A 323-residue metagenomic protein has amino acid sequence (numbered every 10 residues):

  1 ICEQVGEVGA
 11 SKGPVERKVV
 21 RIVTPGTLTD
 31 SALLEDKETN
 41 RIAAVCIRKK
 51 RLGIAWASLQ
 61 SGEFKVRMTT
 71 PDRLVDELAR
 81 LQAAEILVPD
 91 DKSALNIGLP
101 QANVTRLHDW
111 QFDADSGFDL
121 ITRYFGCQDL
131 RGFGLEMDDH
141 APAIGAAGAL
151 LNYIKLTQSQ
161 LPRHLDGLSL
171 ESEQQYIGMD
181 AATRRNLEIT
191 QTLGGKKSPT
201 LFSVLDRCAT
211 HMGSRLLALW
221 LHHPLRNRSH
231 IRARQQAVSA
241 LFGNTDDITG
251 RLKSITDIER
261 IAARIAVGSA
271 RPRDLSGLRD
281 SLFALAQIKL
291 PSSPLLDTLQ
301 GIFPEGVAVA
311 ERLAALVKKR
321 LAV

Functional and structural regions predicted by a protein language model:
I1-A240, K253, D257-A266, A270-V323: Charged catalytic and DNA/RNA-contacting regions of genome-maintenance and nucleic-acid-processing enzymes
T249: Aromatic-lined, polymer-binding surfaces characteristic of secreted/periplasmic polysaccharide-degrading enzymes
